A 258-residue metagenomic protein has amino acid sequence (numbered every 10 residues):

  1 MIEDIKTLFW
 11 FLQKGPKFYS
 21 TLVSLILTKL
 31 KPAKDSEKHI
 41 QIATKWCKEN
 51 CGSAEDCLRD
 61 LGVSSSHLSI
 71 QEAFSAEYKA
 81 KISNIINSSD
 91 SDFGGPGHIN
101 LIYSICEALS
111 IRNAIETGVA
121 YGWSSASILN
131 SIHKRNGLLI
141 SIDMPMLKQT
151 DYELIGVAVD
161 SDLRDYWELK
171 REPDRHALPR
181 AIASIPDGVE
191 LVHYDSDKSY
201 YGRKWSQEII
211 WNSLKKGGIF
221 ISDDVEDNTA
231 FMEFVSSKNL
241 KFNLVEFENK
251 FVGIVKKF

Functional and structural regions predicted by a protein language model:
M1-V63: Membrane-proximal basic amphipathic "stem/tether" segments
D4, S88-F258: S-adenosylmethionine/decaboxylated-SAM
Q13, L22, Y78, I82 (+1 more regions): Prokaryotic Sec-type signal peptides and long signal-anchor helices with extended Leu/Ile/Val-rich h-regions
K14-G15, V63, H67, Q71 (+5 more regions): Polar helix-capping/helix-linker motif
K29, W46, C57-L61, A73 (+4 more regions): Residues that form generic nucleotide/phosphate-binding pockets
G52-H98, S104-A108: Class I SAM-dependent transferase core
